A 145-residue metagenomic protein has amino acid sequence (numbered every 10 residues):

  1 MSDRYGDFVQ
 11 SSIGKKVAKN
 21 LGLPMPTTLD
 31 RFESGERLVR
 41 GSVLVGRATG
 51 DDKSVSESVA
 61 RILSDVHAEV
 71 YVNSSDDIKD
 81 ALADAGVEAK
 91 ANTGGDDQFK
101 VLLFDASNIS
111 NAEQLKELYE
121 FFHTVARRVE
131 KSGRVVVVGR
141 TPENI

Functional and structural regions predicted by a protein language model:
S2-I145: Rossmann-like short-chain dehydrogenase/reductase
